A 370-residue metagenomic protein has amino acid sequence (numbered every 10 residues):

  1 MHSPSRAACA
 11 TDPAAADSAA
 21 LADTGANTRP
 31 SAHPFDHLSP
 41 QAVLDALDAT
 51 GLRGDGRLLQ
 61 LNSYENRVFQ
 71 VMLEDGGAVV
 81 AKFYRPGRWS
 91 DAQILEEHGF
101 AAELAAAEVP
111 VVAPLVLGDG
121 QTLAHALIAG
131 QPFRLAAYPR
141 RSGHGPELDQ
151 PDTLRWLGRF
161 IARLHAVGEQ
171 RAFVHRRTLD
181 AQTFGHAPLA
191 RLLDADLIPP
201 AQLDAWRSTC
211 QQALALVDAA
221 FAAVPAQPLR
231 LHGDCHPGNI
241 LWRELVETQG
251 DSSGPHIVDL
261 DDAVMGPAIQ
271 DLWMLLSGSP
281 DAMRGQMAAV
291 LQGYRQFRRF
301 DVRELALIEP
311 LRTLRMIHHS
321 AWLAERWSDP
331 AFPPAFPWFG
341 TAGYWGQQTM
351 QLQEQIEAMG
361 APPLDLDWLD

Functional and structural regions predicted by a protein language model:
H2-D12, D17-G54: Juxta-kinase regulatory segment immediately upstream of eukaryotic protein kinase catalytic domains
T50-M72: ATP-binding glycine-rich phosphate-binding loop
E65-G76, V80-A81, P114-V116, A215-L272 (+2 more regions): Active-site acidic catalytic loop and adjacent metal/ATP-binding pocket of ATP-dependent phosphoryl transfer enzymes
E74-F173: ATP-binding pocket architecture of kinase catalytic cores
P86, G120, Q131-L148, L189-I198 (+1 more regions): A glycine-centered beta->alpha junction motif in the catalytic cores of kinase/phosphotransferase enzymes
P146-D204, P228, F336-W338: A cross-family kinase active-site recognition segment
A268-R299, R315-A331: Active-site activation/catalytic loop segments of kinase-like enzymes and analogous catalytic loops in related
A321-D370: ATP/Mg2+ or Mg2+-diphosphate-binding catalytic cores that bind nucleotide phosphates or diphosphates via glycine-rich
